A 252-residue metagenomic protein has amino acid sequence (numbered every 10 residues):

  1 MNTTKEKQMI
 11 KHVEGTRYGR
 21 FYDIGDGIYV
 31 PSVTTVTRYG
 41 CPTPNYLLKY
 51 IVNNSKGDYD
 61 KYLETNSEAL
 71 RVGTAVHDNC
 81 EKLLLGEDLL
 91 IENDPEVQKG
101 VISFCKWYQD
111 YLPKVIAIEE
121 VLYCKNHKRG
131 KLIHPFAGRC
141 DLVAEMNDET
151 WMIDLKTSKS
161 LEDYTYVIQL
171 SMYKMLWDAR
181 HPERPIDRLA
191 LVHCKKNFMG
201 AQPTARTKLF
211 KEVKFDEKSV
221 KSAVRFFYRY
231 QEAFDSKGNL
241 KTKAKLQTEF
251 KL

Functional and structural regions predicted by a protein language model:
M1-A75, L252: Charged, glycine-rich intrinsically disordered N-terminal tails and low-complexity linkers that flank
K7-H12, E64-M152, L161-T165, R180 (+5 more regions): Catalytic cores of nuclease domains that cleave nucleic-acid phosphodiester backbones
R38-G40, S160-D163: A short local loop/turn or secondary-structure capping micro-motif enriched for an aromatic residue
L122, K159, K196-F198: Residue-level detector of flexible, active-site-proximal loop/helix-junction positions within diverse enzyme catalytic
L155-K156: Activation of the activation-loop gatekeeper triad in protein kinase-fold domains
I168-N197: Catalytic cores of nucleic-acid endonucleases
F198-T207: Acidic Ser/Thr/Pro-rich low-complexity disordered segments that often serve as glycosylated linkers/stalks around
